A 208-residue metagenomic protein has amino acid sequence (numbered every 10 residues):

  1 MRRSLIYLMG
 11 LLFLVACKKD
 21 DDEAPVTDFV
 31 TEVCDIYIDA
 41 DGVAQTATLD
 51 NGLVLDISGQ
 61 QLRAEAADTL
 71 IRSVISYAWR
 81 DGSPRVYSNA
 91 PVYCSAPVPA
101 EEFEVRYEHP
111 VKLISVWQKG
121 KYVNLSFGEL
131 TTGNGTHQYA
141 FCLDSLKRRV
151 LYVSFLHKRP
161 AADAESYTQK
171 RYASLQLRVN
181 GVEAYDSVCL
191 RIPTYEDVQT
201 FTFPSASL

Functional and structural regions predicted by a protein language model:
M1-S4: Positively charged n-region of N-terminal signal peptides that target proteins for export
F13-A16: C-terminal motif of bacterial Sec signal peptides marking the signal peptidase cleavage site
K18-A24: Bacterial lipoprotein signal-peptidase II cleavage site
T27-L208: First exposed extracellular module after export/assembly in secreted or surface-exposed proteins
